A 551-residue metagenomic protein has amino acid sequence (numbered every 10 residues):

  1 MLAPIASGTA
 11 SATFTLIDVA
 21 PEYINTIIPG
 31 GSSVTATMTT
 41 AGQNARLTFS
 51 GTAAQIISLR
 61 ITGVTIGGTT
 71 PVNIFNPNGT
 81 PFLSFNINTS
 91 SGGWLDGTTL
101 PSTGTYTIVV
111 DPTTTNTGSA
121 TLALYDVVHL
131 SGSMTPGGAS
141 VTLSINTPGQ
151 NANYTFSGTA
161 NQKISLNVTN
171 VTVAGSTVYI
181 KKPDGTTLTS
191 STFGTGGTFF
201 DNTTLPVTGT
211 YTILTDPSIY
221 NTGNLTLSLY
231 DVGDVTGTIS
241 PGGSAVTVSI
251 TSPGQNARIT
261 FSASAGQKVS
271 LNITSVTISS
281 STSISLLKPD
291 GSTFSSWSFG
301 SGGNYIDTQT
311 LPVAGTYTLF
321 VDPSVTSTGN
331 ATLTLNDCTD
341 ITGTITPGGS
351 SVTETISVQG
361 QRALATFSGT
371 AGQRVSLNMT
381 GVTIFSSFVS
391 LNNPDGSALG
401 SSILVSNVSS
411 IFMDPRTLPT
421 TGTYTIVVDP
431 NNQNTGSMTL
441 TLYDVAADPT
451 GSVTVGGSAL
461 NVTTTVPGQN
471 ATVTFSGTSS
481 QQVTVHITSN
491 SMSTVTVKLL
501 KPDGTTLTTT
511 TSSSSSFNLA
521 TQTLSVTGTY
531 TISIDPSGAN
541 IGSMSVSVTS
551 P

Functional and structural regions predicted by a protein language model:
M1-P4, L47-G63, Y106-D111, Y154-N170 (+7 more regions): Hydrophobic beta-strand segments within beta-rich accessory/binding domains
L2-V19, A45-L47, G68-T70, Y106 (+16 more regions): Edge beta-strands of jelly-roll/beta-sandwich modules across compartments, strongly enriched in secreted/luminal
A6, N25-P29, T62, G67 (+12 more regions): Residues marking helix boundaries in flexible regions
A10, A53-Q55, S102-Y106, N116-G118 (+12 more regions): Short tyrosine-centred short linear motifs in exposed loops/low-complexity segments
F14-A53, G92-W94, L122-A160, F193-G197 (+8 more regions): Conserved functional hotspot residues at active sites or interaction interfaces
A20, T65, N78, T114 (+15 more regions): Solvent-exposed strand-loop boundary residues in beta-sheet-rich modules
S33-N44, G68-S102, S140-N151, A174-L205 (+6 more regions): A cross-kingdom feature marking solvent-exposed beta-strand/loop segments within repeated, beta-rich binding/scaffold
T65, V110, T142, T169-A174 (+14 more regions): N-terminal non-cleavable signal-anchor helices
